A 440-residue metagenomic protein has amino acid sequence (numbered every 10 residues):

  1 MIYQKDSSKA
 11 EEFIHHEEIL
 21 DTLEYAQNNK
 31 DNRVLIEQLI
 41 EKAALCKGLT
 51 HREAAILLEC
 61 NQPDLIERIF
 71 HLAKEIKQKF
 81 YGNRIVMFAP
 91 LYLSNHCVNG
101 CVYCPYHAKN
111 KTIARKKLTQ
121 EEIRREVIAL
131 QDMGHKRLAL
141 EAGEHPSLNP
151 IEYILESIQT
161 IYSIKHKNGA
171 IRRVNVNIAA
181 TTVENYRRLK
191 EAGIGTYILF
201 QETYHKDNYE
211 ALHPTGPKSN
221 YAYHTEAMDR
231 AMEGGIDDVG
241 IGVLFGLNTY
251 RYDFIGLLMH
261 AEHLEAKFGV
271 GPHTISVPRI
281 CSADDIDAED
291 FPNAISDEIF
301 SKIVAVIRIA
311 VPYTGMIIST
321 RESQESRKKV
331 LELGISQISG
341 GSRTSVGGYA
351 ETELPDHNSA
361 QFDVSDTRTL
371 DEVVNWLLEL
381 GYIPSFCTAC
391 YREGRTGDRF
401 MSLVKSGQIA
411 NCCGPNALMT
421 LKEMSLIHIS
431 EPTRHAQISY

Functional and structural regions predicted by a protein language model:
M1-F88, C387-T388, R392, R399: Flexible, acidic/Gly-rich N-terminal and inter-domain linker regions that tether and position cofactor-handling modules
Y81-G82, V86-E122: Canonical Radical SAM [4Fe-4S] cluster-binding loop centered on the CxxxCxxC motif and its immediate flanking residues
A89, V127, L155-Y162, Y186 (+5 more regions): Generic structural signal for well-ordered alpha-helices, preferentially at hydrophobic/aromatic core positions
A108-R125, A129-M232, D238-I241, F245-L247 (+2 more regions): Core AdoMet radical
A142, T196, A222-I286, S296-E325 (+3 more regions): Conserved C-terminal portion of the radical SAM core fold that forms the substrate/S-adenosylmethionine-binding
A350-D366: C-terminal helical cap(s) of enzyme catalytic domains, especially alpha/beta-barrels
D363-V364, T369-E372, W376-P415: Charged, amphipathic alpha-helical linkers/stalks
I427-Y440: Single conserved hydrophobic/aromatic residue that forms the stacking wall/gate of nucleotide- or nucleobase-binding
